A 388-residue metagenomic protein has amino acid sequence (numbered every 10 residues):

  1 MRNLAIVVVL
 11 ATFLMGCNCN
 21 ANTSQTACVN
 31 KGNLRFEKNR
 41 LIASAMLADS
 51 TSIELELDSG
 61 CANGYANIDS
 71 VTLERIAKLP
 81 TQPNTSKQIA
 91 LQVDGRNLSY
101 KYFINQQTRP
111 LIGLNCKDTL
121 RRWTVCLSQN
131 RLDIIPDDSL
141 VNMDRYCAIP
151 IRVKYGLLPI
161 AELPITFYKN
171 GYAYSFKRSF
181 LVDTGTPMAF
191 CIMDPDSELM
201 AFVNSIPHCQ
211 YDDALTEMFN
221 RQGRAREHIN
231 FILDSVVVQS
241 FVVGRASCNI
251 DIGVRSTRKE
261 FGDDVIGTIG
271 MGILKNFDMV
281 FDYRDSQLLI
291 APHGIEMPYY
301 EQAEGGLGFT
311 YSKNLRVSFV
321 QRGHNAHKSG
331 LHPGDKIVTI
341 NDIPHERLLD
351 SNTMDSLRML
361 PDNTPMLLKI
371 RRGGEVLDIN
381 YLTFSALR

Functional and structural regions predicted by a protein language model:
L4-L14: Sec-dependent N-terminal signal peptides
C17-R388: Pepsin/retropepsin-fold aspartyl endopeptidases
